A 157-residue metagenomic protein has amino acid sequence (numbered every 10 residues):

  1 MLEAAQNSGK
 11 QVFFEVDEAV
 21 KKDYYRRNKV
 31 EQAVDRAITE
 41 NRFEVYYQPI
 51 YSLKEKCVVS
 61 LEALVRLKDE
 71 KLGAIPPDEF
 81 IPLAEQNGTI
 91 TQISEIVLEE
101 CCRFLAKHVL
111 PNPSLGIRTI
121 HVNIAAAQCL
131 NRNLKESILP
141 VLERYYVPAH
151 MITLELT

Functional and structural regions predicted by a protein language model:
M1-A4, S8-V16, I117-A125: A short glycine-enriched loop-to-beta-strand structural element that forms part of the catalytic core of nucleotide
M1-K10, E31, D78, K135: Catalytic-core segments of nucleotide cyclases and related cyclic-nucleotide turnover enzymes
E3, D35, P82, Q92-E95 (+1 more regions): A broad detector of short, well-ordered amphipathic alpha-helices that serve as recognition/interaction surfaces
E3-N7, R36, A106-L110: Regular, well-ordered alpha-helical segments
A4-S8, L83-I90, F104: Signal-transmission/dimerization alpha-helices at domain junctions
Q11, E40-Y46, T91, I117: PAS/PAS-like sensory domains
E15, A19-K22, R26-L83, P111 (+2 more regions): Active-site core of bacterial EAL-family cyclic-dinucleotide phosphodiesterase domains
D23, L53-E62, T89-T157: Catalytic core of bacterial c-di-GMP phosphodiesterases, primarily the EAL and HD-GYP domains, capturing alpha-helical
